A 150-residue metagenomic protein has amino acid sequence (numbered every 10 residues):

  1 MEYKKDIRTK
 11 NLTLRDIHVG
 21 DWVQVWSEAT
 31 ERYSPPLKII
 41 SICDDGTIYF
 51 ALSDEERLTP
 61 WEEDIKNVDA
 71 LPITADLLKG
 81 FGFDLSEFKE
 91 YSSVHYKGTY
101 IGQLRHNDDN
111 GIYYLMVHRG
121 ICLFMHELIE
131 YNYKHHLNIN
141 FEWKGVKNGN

Functional and structural regions predicted by a protein language model:
M1-V19: Mixed-charge, Lys/Arg-rich low-complexity intrinsically disordered regions
L14-A29, Y91-V94: Short coil-to-beta transition motif at edge beta-strands of beta-rich domains
D21-W22, A29-G46, Y100-L104: Short beta-strand-centered aromatic/proline hotspots
T47-E55: SH3/SH3-like beta-barrel fold
I48-Y49, S92-Y96, N110-V117: Short polybasic amphipathic segments
D54-D84, I121-N150: Intrinsically disordered, low-complexity, charged/polar segments
L85-D109: Amphipathic, interaction-prone secondary-structure segments
I101-H126: Intrinsically disordered, low-complexity regulatory segments enriched in Ser/Thr/Pro and charged residues
